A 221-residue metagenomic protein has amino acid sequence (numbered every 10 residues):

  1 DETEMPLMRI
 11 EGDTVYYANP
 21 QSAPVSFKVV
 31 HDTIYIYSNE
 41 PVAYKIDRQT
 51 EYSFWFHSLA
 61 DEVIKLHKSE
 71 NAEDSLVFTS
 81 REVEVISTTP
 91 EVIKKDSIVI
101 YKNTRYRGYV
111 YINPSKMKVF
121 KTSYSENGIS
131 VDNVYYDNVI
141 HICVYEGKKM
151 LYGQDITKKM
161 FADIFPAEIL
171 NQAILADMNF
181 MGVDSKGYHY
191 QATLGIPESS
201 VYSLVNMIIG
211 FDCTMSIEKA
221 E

Functional and structural regions predicted by a protein language model:
D1-P6, S80-K94: Tryptophan-anchored aromatic micro-motifs
E2-P41, D132-K148: N-terminal glycine/threonine-rich, aromatic-flanked beta-hairpin/loop signature
P6-I10, V25-V29, Y44-R48, I98 (+2 more regions): Short, exposed beta-strand/loop patches in secreted or surface proteins that constitute
V30-D61: Mid-chain, structured segments of secreted extracytoplasmic proteins
F54-F56, Y101-S115, S125-V131, K186-I196: Short beta-strand elements that form the blades of beta-propeller/WD-repeat-like and other beta-sheet-rich scaffold
F54-S58, L194-D212: Short, exposed beta-strand-loop hairpins at the edges of beta-sheets in extracellular/periplasmic proteins
C143-F165, N206-M215: Surface-exposed loop/turn elements that mediate protein-protein interactions on large endomembrane-trafficking
M160-S200: Acidic, glycine-rich flexible loop segments
